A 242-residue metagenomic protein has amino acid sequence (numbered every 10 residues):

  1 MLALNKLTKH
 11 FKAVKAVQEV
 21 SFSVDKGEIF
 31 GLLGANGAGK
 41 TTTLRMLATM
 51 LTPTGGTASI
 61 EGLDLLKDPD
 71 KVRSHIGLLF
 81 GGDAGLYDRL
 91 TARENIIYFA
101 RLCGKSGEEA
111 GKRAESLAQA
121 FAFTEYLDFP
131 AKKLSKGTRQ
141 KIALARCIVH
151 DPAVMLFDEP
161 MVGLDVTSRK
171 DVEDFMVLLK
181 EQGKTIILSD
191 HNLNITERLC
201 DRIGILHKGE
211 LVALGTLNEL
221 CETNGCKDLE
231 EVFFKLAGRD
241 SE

Functional and structural regions predicted by a protein language model:
I97, R101, E108-Y126: Conserved ABC ATPase "signature" region
P130-L134: Conserved ABC ATPase signature
M155-D158: Catalytic Walker B motif of ABC-type/P-loop ATPase nucleotide-binding domains
T196-R198: A short, surface-exposed alpha-helical micro-motif characterized by mixed small hydrophobic and charged/polar residues
L214-G215: ABC ATPase "signature
